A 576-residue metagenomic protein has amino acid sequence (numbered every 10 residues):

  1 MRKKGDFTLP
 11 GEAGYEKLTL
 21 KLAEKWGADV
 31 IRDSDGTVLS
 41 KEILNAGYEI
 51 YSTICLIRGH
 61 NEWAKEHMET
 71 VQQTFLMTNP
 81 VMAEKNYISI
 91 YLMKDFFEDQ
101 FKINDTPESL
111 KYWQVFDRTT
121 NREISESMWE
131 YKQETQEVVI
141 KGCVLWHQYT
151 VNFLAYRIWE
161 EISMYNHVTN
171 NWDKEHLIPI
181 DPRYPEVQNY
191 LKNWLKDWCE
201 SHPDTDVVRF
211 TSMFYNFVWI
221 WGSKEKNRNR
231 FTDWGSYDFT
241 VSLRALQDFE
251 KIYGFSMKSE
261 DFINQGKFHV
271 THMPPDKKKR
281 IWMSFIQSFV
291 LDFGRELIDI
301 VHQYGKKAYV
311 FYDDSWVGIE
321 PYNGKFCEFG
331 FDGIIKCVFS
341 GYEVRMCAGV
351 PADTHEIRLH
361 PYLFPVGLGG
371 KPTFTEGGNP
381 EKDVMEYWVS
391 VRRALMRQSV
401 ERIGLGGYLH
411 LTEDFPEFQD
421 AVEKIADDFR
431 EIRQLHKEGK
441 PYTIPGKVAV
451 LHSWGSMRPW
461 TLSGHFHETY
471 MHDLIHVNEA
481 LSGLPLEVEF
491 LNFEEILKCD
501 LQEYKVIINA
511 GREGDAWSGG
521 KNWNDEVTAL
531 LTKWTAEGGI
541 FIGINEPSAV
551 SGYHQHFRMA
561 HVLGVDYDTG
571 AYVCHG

Functional and structural regions predicted by a protein language model:
K3-K4, W26-V30, A46-E49, P203-V208 (+7 more regions): Loop/turn elements at helix/coil->beta-strand transitions in domains of secreted/extracellular proteins
K4-A13, W26-S34, D99, V168-N189 (+9 more regions): The substrate-binding groove and active-site-proximal loops of carbohydrate-active enzymes, especially glycoside
T8, A13-Y51, N193-T211, F326 (+4 more regions): Catalytic domains of carbohydrate-active enzymes, especially glycoside hydrolases
W26, E42-I43, H60-H67, L195-K196 (+6 more regions): Hydrophobic targeting/anchoring helices
M68-F329, M346, E438: Polysaccharide-binding and catalytic clefts of secreted carbohydrate-active enzymes
H467-F490: Short helix-loop-beta junction
E495-Y504, W523: Short amphipathic alpha-helix with an adjacent loop that forms part of the alpha/beta core around
G519-G576: A glycine-rich, often tryptophan-bearing local segment used as a flexible ligand/cofactor-contacting loop or short
